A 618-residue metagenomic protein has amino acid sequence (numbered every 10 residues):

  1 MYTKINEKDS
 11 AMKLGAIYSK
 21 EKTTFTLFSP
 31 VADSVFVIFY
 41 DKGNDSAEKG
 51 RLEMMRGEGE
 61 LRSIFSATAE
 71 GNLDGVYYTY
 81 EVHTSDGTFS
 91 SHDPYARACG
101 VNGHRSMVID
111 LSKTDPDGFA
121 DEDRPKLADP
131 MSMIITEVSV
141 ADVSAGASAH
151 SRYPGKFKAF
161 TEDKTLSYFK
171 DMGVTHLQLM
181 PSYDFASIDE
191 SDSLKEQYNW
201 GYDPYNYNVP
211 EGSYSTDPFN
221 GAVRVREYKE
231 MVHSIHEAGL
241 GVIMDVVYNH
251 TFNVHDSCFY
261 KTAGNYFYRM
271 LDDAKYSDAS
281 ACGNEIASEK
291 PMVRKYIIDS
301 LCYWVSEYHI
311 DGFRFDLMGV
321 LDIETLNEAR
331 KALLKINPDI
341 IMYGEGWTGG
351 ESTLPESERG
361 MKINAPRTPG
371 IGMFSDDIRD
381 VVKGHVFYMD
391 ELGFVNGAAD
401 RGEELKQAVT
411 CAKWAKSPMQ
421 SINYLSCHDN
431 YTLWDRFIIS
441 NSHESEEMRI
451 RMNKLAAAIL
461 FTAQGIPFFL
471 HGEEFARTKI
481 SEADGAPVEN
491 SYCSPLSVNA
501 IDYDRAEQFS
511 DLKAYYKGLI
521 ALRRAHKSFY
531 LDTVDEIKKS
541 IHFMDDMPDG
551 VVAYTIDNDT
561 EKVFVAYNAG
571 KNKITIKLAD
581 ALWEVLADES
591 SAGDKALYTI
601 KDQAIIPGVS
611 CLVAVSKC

Functional and structural regions predicted by a protein language model:
M1-K20, G50-R51, G57-G155: The feature marks proteins involved in alpha-glucan
E21-D33, H542-A579: Carbohydrate-binding surface patches
L27, D33-N44, E48, K573-S590: Beta-strand-rich binding/interaction modules
L27, Y80, V138, L179 (+9 more regions): Conserved, mostly hydrophobic/aromatic
S29, D74-V76, L597-C618: C-terminal beta-strand-rich structural cap/linker in extracellular carbohydrate-active enzymes
N102, I109, R330-A476, I480-E482 (+5 more regions): Conserved alpha/beta catalytic core and glycan-binding cleft of carbohydrate-active enzymes
S139-Y308, M318, T325-N337, I341: Substrate-binding/active-site clefts of carbohydrate-active enzymes
E507-T533: Catalytic cores of secreted or luminal carbohydrate-active enzymes
